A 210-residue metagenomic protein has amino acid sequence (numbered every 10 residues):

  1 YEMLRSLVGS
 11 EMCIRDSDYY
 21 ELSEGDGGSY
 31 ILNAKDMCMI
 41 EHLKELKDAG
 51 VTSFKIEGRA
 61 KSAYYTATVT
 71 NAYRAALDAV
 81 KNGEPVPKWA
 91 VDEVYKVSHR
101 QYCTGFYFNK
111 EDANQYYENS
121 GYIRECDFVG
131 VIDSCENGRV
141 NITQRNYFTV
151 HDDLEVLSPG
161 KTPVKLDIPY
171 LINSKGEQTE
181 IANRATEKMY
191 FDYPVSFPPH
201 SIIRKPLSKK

Functional and structural regions predicted by a protein language model:
Y1-I14: Single conserved hydrophobic/aromatic residue that forms the stacking wall/gate of nucleotide- or nucleobase-binding
M12-E24, S29-I31: Active-site loops and adjacent core secondary-structure elements that bind or stabilize anionic groups
G28, N33-Y73: Long hydrophobic segments that form regular secondary structure
H42-L43, K61, E118-N119, V131 (+1 more regions): Generic recognition of flexible, low-complexity loop/linker segments
E57-C126: Anionic-ligand-binding alpha/beta catalytic cores of soluble enzymes and soluble regulatory domains that recognize
D127-K210: Beta-strand/loop-dominated core regions that host nucleotide or nucleotide-derived cofactor-binding catalytic loops
